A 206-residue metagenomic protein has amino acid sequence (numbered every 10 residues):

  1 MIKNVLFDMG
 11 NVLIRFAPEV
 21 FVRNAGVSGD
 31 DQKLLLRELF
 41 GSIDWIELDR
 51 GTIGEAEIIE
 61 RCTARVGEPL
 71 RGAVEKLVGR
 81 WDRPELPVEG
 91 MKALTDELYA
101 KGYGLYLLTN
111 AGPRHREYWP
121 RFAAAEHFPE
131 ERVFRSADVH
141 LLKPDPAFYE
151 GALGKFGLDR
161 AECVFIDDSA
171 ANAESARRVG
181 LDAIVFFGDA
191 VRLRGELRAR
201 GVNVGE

Functional and structural regions predicted by a protein language model:
M1-F7, G112-E206: Asp-based, Mg2+/Mn2+-dependent phosphohydrolase catalytic module
M1-G41, R178: Active-site neighborhood of HAD-like aspartate-dependent phosphohydrolases
D8-N11, G51, L98, L107 (+2 more regions): Generic structural signal for small/hydrophobic residues in well-ordered secondary structure, especially within
V22, M91-Y99, A125, A173: Short amphipathic alpha-helical segments and helix-helix/interface helices
V27-E38, G67-V78, G201-E206: Short, surface-exposed acidic
Q32-F40, D44-E47, L77-E85, E89: Helical cap/lid subdomains and adjacent loops of hydrolase enzymes that gate the active-site channel and determine
W45-L77: A metal-dependent, Asp-based hydrolase signature
R71-Y106, P146: Short, acidic loop-to-helix structural element flanking the phosphoryl-transfer center in phosphate-processing enzymes
